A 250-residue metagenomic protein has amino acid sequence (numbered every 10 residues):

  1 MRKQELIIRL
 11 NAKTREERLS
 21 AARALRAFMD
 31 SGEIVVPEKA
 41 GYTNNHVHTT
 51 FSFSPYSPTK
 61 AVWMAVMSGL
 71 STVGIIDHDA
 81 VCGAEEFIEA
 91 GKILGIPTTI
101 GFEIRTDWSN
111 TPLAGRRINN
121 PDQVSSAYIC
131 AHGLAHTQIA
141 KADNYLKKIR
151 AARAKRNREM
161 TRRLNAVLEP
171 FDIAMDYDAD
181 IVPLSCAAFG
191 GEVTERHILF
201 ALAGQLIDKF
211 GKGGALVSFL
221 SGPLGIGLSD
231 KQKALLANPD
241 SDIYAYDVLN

Functional and structural regions predicted by a protein language model:
K3-Y56, S68, K148-N250: Domain-core and long-helix interface of multi-subunit machines
P37-F189, V193: A metal-dependent hydrolase metal-coordination microenvironment
